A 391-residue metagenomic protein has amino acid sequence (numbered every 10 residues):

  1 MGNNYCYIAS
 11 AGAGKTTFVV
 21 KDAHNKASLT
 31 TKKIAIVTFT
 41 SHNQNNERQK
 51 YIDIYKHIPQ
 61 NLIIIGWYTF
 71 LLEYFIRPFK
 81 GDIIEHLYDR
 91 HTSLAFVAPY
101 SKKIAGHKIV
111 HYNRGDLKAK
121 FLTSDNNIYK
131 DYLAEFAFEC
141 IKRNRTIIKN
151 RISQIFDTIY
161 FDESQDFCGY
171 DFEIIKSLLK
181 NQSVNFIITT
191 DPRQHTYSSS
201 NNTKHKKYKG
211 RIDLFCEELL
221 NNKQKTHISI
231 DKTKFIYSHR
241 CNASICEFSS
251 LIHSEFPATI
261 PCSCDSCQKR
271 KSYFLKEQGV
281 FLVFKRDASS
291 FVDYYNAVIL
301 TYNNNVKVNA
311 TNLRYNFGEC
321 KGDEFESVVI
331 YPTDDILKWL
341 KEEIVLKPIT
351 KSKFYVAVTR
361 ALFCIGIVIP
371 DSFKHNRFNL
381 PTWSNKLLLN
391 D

Functional and structural regions predicted by a protein language model:
M1-D391: The feature marks helicase ATPase cores and/or their adjacent C-terminal helical subdomains in SF1/SF2/AAA+ helicases
